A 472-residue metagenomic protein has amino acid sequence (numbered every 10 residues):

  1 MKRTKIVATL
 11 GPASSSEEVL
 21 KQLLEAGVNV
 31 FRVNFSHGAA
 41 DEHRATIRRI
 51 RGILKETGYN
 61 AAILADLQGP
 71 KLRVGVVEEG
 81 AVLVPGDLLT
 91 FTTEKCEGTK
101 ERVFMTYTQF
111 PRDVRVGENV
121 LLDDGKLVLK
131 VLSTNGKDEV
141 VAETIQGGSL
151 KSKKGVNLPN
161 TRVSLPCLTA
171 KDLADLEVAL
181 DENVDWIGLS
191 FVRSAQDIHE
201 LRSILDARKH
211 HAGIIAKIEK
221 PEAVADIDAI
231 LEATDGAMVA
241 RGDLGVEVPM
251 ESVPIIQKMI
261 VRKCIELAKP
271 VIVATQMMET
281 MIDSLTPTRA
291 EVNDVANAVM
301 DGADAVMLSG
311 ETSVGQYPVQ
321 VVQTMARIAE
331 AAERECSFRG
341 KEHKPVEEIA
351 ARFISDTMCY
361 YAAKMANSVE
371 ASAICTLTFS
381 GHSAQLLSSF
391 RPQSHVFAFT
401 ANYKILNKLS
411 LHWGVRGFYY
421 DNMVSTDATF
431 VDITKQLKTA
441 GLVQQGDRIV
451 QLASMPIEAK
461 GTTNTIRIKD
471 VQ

Functional and structural regions predicted by a protein language model:
M1-Q472: Non-catalytic helical/linker scaffolds that mediate oligomerization, partner binding, and domain coupling around large
